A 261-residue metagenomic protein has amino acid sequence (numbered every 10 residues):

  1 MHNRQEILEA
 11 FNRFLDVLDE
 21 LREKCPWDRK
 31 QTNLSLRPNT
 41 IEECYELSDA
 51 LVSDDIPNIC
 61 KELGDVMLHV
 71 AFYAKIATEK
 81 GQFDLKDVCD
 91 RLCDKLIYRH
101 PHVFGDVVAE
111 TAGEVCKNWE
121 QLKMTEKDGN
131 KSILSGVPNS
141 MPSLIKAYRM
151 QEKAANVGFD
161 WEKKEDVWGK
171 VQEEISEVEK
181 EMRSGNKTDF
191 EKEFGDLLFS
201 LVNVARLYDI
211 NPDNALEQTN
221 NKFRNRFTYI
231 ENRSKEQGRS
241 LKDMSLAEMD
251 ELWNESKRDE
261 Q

Functional and structural regions predicted by a protein language model:
M1-E62, L68-F194, L198-Q261: Flexible "arm" and connector segments at domain edges
